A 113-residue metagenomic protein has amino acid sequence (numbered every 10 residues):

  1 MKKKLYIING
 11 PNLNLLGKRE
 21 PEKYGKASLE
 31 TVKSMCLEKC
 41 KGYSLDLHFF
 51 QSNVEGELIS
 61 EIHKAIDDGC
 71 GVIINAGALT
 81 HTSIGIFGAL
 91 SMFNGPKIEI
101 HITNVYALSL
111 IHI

Functional and structural regions predicted by a protein language model:
K2-L5: Extreme N-terminal starter segment of soluble prokaryotic enzymes
L16-E30: Glycine- and acidic-residue-enriched helix-capping/strand-helix junction motifs
H48-G56: Short beta->alpha junction loops
E57-E61, T82: Short acidic active-site motifs
A65-V72: Short acidic/histidine-rich motifs immediately flanking catalytic phosphotransfer sites in two-component signaling
I74-N104, L108: Mid-chain, well-packed structural core segment of small domains
I111-I113: Conserved small/polar residues in nucleotide/adenosyl-binding loops
